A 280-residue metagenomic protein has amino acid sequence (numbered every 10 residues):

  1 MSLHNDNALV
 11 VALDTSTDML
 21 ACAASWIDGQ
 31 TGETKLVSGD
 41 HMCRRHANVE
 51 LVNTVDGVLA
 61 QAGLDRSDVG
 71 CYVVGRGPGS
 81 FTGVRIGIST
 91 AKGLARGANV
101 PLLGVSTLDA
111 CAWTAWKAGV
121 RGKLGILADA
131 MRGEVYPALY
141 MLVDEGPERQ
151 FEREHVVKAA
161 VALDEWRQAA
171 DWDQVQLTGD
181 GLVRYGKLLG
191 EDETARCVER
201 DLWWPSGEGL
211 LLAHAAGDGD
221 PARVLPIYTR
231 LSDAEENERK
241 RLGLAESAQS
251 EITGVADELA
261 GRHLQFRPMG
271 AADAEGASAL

Functional and structural regions predicted by a protein language model:
S2-P78: N-terminal beta-alpha supersecondary unit
A8, G29-L36, D40-H46, P101-P205 (+1 more regions): Surface "functional belts" at beta-alpha junctions
D18, G133, V183, A272-A274: Conserved Rossmann-like nucleotide-cofactor binding loop
M42-E50, F81, R85, S89-K92 (+1 more regions): Residues at secondary-structure transition points
V73-T107: DPxDG-like acidic metal-binding loop motif
R196-A260: Acyltransferase
Q265-A277: A short beta-loop-alpha structural element at the N-terminal edge of CoA-dependent acyl/N-acetyltransferase catalytic
